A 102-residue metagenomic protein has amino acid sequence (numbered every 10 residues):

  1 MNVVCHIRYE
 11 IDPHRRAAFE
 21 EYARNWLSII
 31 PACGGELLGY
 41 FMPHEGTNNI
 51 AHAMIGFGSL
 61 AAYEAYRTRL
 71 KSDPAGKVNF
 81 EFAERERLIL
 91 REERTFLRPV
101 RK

Functional and structural regions predicted by a protein language model:
M1-N2, K102: Absolute protein N-terminus
V3-R8, F19, I30, A51-M54: Short, structured motif recognition centered on aromatic/hydrophobic residues
R15-R16, L60: Residues at or immediately preceding the N-termini of alpha-helices
E21-L38, G56-E93: An amphipathic, aromatic/His-enriched active-site/gating alpha helix that lines ligand/cofactor pockets
G46-N49: Short acidic/glycine-enriched loop/turn segments that link adjacent beta-strands
E93-K102: Short, low-order "capping/linker" segments at domain edges
